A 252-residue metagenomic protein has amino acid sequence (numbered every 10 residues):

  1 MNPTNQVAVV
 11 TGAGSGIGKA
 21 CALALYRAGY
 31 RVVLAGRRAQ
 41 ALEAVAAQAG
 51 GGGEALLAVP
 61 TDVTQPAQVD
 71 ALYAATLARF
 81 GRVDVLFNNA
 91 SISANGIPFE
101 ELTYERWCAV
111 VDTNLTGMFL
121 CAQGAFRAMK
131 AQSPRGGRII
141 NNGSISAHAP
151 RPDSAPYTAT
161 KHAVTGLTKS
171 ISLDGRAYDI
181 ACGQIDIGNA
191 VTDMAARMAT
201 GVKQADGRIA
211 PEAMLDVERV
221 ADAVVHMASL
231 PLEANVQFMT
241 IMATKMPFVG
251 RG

Functional and structural regions predicted by a protein language model:
G14-G16: Conserved glycine-rich cofactor-binding loop
A28-A44: Conserved glycine-rich Rossmann-like NAD(P)H-binding loop of the short-chain dehydrogenase/reductase
P60-L72, Y104: The beta1-alpha1 cofactor-binding region of Rossmann-like NAD(H)/NADP(H)-dependent oxidoreductases
I97-F99, R106-C108: Substrate-binding pocket helix/loop in short-chain dehydrogenase/reductase
A122, T160: Active-site helix of classical SDR
S144: Residue(s) in the substrate-gating loop at a strand-loop-helix junction that position the organic substrate next
Q184-I185, Q204-V249: C-terminal helical subdomain
